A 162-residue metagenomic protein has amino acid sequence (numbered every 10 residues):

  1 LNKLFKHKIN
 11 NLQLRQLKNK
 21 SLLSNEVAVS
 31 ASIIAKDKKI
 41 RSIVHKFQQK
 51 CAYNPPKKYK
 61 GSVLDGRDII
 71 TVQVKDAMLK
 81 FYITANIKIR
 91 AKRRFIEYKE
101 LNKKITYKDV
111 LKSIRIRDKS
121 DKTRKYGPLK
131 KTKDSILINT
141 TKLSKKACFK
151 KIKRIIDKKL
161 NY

Functional and structural regions predicted by a protein language model:
L1-K60, K88, K92, E100 (+3 more regions): ATP-dependent small-molecule kinase phosphotransfer cores that center on conserved nucleotide phosphate-binding segments
V27, I70-Q73: RNA pseudouridine synthases
S62, M78-Y82, S135-L137: Short, well-ordered beta-strand core segments
D68-I70, T84-A91, K142-K145: Conserved nucleotide-binding/hydrolysis micro-motifs of P-loop NTPases
I69, R124-G127: Short beta-strand/turn micro-motifs at beta-sheet edges
I96-Y98, I155: Conserved AAA+ ATPase "sensor/coupling" helix adjacent to the nucleotide-binding pocket
K131-K146: Phosphate-binding beta-loop-alpha motif at adenosine-nucleotide cofactor sites
K151-Y162: C-terminal alpha-helix
